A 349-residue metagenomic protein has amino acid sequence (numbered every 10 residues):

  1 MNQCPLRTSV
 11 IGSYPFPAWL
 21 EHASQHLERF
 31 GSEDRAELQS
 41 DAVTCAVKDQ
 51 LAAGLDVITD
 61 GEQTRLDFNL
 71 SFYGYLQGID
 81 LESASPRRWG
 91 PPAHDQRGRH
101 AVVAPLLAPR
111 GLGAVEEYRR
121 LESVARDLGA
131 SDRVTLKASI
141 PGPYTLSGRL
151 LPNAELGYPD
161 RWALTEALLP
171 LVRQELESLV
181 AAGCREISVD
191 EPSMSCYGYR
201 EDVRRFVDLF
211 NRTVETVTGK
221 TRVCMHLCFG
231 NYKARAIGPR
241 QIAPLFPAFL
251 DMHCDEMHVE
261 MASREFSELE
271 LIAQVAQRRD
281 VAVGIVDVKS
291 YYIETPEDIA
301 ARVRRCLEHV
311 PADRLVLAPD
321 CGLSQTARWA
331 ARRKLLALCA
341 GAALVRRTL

Functional and structural regions predicted by a protein language model:
M1-L349: Domain-level signal for soluble alpha/beta catalytic cores
